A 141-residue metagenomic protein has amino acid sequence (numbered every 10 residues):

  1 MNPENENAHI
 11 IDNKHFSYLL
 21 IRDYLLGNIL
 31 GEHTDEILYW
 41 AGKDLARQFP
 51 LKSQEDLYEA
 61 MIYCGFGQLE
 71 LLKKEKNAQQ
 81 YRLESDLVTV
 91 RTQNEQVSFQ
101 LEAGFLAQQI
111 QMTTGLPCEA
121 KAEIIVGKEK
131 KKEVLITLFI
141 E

Functional and structural regions predicted by a protein language model:
M1-R82, D86-Q96, K130: N-terminal accessory segment detector
K73, E119-E141: Short terminal or interdomain "cap/linker" segment that borders an active site or interface and mediates
E75-I125: Short, hydrophobic/π-rich interface segment
